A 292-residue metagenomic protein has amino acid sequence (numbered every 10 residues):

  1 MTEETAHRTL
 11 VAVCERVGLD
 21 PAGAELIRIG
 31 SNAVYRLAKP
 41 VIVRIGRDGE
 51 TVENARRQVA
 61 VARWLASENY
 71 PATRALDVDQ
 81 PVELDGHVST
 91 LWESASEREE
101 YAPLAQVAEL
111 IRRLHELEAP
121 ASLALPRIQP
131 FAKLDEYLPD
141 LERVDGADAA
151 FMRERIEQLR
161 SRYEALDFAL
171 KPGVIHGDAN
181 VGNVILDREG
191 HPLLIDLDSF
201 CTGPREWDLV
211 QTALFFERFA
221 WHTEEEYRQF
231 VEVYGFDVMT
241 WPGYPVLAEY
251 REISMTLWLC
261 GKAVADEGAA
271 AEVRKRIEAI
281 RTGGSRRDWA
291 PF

Functional and structural regions predicted by a protein language model:
M1-P21, A150, K275-F292: Regulatory N- and C-terminal appendages and interdomain linkers associated with kinase/kinase-like NTP transferase
T2-L10, A119-G177, G235: An alpha-helical support segment within catalytic cores of ATP-dependent transferases
H7, R44-D85, E97-E116: A conserved alpha-helical element in kinase catalytic cores
R16-L37: ATP-binding glycine-rich phosphate-binding loop
G30-V43, A75, S161-L209: Active-site acidic catalytic loop and adjacent metal/ATP-binding pocket of ATP-dependent phosphoryl transfer enzymes
L84-W92: A conserved loop-to-beta-strand element in the N-lobe of protein kinase catalytic cores that borders the ATP-binding
L138-R143, E225, L257-F292: ATP/Mg2+ or Mg2+-diphosphate-binding catalytic cores that bind nucleotide phosphates or diphosphates via glycine-rich
E206-F236, Y250-A265: Active-site activation/catalytic loop segments of kinase-like enzymes and analogous catalytic loops in related
